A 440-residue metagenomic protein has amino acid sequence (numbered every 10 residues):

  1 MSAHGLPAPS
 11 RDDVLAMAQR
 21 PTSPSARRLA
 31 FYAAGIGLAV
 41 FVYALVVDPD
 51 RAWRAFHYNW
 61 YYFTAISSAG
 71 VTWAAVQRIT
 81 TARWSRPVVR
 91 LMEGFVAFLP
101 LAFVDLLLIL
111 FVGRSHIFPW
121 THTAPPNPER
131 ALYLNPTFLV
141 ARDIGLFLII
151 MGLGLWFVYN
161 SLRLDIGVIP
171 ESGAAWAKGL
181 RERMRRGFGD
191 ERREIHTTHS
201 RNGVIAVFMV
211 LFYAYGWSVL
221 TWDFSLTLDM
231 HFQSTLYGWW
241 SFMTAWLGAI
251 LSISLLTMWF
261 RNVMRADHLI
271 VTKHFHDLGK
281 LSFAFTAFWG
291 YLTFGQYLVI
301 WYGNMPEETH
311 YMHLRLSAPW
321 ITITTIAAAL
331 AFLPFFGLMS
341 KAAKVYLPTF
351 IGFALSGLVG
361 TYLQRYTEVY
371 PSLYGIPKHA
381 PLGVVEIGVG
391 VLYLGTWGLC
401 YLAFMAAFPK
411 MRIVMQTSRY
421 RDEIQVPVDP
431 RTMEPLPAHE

Functional and structural regions predicted by a protein language model:
S2-A69, R419-E440: N-terminal regions that are enriched for targeting/export leaders and immediately downstream pro/stem segments
P21-Y43, P136-A327, S340, S418 (+2 more regions): Long, contiguous internal "core" modules enriched in hydrophobic/ aromatic residues
A44-W60, V76-V89, F157-I169, L228-M230 (+4 more regions): Juxtamembrane/interface segments at transmembrane-helix termini
D48-R186, A206-M209: Transmembrane-helix bundle segments that line or gate the permeation/cavity pathway in multi-pass membrane proteins
A65-A75, V104-L108, D143-L155, M243-M258 (+2 more regions): Hydrophobic cores of alpha-helical transmembrane segments in multi-pass inner/ER membrane proteins, independent
V96-G113, A284-T293, G352-G360: Hydrophobic alpha-helical membrane-insertion segments
T235-S241, P306-A328, Y346, G375-F404: Membrane-interface transmembrane-helix boundary segments in multi-pass integral membrane proteins
S317-S372: Extended, compositionally biased non-globular segments
